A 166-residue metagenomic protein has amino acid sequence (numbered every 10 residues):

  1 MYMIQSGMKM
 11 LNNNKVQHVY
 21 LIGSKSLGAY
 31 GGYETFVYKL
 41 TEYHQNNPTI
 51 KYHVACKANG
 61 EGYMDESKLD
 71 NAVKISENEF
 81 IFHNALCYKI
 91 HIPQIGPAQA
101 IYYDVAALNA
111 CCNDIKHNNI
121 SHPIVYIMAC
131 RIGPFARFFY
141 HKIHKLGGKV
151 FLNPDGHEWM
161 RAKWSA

Functional and structural regions predicted by a protein language model:
M1-Q17: Non-catalytic membrane-proximal stalk/linker segments that position and tether the catalytic domains
V16, L21-Y30, Y43-A98: N-terminal strand-loop element at the rim of the active site of nucleotide-sugar-dependent glycosyltransferases
G32-L40, Y103: Conserved alpha-helical elements of sugar-nucleotide-dependent glycosyltransferases
Y33-F36, A55-K57, Y126-C130: Replace "coordinates the UDP/GDP/TDP-sugar" with "coordinates nucleotide-activated sugar donors
N47-H53, I120-S121, G147-G148: A generic structural motif
Q99-A110, H122-D155, W159: An aromatic- and histidine-rich active-site surface loop
D114-H122: Glycine-rich phosphate-binding loop signature in dinucleotide/nucleotide-binding domains
A166: Membrane-proximal helix-turn-helix segments that form the acceptor-binding/catalytic region of lipid-linked
